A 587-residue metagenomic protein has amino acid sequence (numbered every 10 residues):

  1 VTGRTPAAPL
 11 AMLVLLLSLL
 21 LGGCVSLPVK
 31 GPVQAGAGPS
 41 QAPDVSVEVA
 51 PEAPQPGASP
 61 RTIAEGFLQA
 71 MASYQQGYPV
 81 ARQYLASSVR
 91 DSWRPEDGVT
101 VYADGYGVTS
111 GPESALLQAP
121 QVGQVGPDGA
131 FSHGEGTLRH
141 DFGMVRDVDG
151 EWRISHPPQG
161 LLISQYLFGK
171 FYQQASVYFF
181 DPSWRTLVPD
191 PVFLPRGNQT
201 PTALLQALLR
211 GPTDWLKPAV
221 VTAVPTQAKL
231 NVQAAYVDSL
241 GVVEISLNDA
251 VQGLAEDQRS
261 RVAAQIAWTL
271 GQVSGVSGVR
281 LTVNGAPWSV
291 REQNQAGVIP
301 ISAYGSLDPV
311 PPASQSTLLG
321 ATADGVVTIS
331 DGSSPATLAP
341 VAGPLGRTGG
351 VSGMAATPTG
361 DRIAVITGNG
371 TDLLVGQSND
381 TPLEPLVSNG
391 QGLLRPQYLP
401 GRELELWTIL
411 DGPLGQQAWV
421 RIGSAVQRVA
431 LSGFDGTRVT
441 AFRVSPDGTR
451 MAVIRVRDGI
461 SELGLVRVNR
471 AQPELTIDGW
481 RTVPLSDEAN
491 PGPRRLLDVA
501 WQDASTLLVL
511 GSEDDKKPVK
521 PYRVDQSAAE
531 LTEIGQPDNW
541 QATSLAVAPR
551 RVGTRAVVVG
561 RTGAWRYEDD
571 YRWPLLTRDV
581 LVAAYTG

Functional and structural regions predicted by a protein language model:
T2-M12: Bacterial N-terminal signal peptides that target proteins for export
A11-L13, S18, G22-G587: Bimodal "functional hotspot" detector
